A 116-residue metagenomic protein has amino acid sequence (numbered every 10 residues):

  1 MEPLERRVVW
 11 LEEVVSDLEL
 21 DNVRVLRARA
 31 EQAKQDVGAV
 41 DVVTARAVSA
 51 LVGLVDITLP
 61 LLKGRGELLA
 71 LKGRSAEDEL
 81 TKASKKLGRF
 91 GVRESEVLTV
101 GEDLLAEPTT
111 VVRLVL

Functional and structural regions predicted by a protein language model:
P3-L116: S-adenosylmethionine
